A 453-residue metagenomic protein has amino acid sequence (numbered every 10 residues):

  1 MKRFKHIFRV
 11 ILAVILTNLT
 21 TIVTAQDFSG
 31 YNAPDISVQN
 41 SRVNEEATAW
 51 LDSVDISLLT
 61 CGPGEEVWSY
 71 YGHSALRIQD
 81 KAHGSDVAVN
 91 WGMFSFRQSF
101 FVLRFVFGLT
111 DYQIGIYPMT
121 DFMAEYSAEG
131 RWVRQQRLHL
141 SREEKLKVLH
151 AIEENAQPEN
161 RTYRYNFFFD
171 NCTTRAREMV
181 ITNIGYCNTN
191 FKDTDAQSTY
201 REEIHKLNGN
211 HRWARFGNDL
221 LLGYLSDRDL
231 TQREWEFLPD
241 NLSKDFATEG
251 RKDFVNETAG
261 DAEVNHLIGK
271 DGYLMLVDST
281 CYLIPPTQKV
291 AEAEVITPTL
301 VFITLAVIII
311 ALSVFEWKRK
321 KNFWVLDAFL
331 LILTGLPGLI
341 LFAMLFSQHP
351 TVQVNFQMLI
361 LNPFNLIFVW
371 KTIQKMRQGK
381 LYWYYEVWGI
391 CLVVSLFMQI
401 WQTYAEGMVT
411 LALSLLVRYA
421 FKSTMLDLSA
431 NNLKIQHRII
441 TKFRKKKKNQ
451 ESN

Functional and structural regions predicted by a protein language model:
K5-A13: Sec-dependent signal peptide recognition, specifically the positively charged N-region followed immediately by
T20-I22: N-terminal signal peptide c-region/cleavage motif recognized by signal peptidases
D27-P63, Y70-H73, V87, E203: N-terminal regions that are enriched for targeting/export leaders and immediately downstream pro/stem segments
F28, E154-L381, W388-N453: Activation targets extended, charge/polar-rich intrinsically disordered C-terminal tails
E45-L51, D80-S85, H139-E144: A short, structured loop/turn motif at beta-sheet edges
D52-G130: Glycine-rich catalytic cores of cysteine/serine-nucleophile enzymes that process amide/ester linkages in cell-envelope
G64-E65, R131-H139, P158-F167: Second-shell loop/turn segments in exported
E143-I152: Short, charged, amphipathic alpha-helices and their helix-cap/turn boundaries
